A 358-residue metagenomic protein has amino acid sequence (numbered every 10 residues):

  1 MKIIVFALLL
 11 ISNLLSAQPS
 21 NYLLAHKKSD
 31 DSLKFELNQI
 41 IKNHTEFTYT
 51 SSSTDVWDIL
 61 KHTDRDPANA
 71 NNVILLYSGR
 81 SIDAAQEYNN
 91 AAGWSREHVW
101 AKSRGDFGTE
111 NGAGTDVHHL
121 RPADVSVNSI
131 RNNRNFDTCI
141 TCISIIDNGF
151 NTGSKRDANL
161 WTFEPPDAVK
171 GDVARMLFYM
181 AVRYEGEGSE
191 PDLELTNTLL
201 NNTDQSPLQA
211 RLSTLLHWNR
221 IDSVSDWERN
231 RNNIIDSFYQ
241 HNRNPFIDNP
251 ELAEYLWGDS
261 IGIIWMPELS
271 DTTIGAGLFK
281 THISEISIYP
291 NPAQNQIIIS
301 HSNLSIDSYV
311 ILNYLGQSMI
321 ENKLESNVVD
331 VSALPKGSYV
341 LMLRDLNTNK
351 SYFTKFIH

Functional and structural regions predicted by a protein language model:
M1-A7: Sec-dependent signal peptide recognition, specifically the positively charged N-region followed immediately by
F6, F279-Y289, A293-H358: C-terminal outer-membrane/trafficking sorting elements
I11-L14: N-terminal signal peptide c-region/cleavage motif recognized by signal peptidases
S16-P19: Boundary at the C-terminal end of the N-terminal hydrophobic targeting segment
S32-N148, T272: Betabetaalpha-Me/HNH-type nuclease active-site subdomain
T54-A70, T138-P207, L212-S213: Replace "(M1/M4/M9/M12/WLM)" with "(e.g., M1/M4/M8/M9/M12/M26/WLM)" and add "not limited to" to clarify scope
R175-P267: Extracellular low-complexity, Gly/Ser/Thr-rich intrinsically disordered linkers and protease-sensitive activation/hinge
I261, W265-Y289: Residue-level detector of functionally pivotal "anchor" positions at catalytic/ligand-binding pockets or at interdomain
